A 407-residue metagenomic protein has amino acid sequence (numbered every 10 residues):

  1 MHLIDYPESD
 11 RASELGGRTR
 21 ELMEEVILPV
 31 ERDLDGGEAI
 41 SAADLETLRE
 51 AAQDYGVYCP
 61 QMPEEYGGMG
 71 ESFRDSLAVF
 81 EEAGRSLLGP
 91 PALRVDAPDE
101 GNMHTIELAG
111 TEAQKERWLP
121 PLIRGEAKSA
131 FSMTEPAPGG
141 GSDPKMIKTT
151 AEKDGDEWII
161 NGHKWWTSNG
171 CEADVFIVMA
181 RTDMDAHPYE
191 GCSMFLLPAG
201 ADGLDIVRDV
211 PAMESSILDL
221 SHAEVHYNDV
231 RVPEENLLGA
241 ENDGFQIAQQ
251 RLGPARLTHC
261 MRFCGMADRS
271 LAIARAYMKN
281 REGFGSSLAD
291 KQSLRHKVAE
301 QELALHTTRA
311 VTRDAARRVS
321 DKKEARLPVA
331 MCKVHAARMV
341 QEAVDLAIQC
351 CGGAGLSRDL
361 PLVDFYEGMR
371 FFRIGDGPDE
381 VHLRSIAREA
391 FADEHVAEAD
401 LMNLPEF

Functional and structural regions predicted by a protein language model:
M1-L87, D96, A109-Q114, P121-E126 (+4 more regions): Alpha-helical interface subdomain recognition
E71-S72, G141-K145, N169-D174, P188-G191 (+2 more regions): Short glycine/proline-enriched turns and hinge-like loops at secondary-structure junctions
P91-A113, D143: N-terminal glycine-rich flavin-associated loop
G125-E135: A short, Trp-centered hydrophobic/proline-enriched beta-strand micro-motif
P138-D143, W158: Hydrophobic, small-residue-rich alpha-helical packing segments that form membrane-like cores
M146, G200-R231: Flexible, small-/acidic-enriched active-site or ligand-binding loops
N161-V207: A short core secondary-structure module
D229-I247: Long, acidic (Asp/Glu-rich), low-complexity accessory segments flanking structured domains
